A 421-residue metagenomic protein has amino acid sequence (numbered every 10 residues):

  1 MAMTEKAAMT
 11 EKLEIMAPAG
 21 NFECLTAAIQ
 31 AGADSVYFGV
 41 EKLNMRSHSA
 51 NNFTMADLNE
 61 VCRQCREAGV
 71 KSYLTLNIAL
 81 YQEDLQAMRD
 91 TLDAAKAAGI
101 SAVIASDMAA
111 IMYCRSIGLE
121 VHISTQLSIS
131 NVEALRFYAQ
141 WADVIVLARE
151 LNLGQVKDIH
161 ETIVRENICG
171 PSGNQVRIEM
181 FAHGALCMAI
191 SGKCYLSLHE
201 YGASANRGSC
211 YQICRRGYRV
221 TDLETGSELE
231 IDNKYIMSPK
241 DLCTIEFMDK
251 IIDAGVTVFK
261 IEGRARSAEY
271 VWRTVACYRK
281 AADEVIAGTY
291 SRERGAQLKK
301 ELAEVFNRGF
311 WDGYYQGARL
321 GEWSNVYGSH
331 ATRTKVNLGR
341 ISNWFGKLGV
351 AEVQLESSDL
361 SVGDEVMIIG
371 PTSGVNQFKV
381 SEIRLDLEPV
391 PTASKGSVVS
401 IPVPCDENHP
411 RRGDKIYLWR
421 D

Functional and structural regions predicted by a protein language model:
A2-A31, S35-S47, N59-C62, A68-I78 (+5 more regions): Surface-exposed amphipathic alpha-helical tracts and adjacent flexible/coil segments at the periphery of soluble enzymes
N51-D57, Q86-D90: Charged helix-capping and loop-helix junction motifs
M88-S124: Well-ordered mid-protein domain cores that form the structural environment of catalytic cofactors
S130-L135: Short, glycine/polar-rich helix-capping loops at beta-to-alpha or helix-loop-helix junctions that flank or form
